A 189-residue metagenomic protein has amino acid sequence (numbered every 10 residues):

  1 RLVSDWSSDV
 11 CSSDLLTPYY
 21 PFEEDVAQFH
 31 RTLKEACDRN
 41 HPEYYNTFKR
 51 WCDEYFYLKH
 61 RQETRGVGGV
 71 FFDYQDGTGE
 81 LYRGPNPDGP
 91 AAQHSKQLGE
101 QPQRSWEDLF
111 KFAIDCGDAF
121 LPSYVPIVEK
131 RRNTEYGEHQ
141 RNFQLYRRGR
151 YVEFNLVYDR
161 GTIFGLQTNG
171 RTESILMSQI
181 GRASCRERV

Functional and structural regions predicted by a protein language model:
R1, C11-T17, F71, E153-V157: Active-site scaffold segments
L2-V10, A183, E187-V189: Single conserved hydrophobic/aromatic residue that forms the stacking wall/gate of nucleotide- or nucleobase-binding
S8, E23-D25, F164-L166: Short helix/loop capping segments that flank catalytic or ligand/cofactor-binding pockets
C11-W51: Compact, glycine/acidic-enriched structural inserts
L16-E24, R39, Y74-G84, D88 (+2 more regions): A generic structural motif
F56, Q62-N86, G99, G149-Y151 (+1 more regions): Aromatic/basic-lined ligand-recognition segments that form π-stacking hydrophobic pockets flanked by Lys/Arg to engage
G99, Q103-I163: Extended, compositionally biased non-globular segments
T162, L166-R186: TerminUS-proximal long segments
